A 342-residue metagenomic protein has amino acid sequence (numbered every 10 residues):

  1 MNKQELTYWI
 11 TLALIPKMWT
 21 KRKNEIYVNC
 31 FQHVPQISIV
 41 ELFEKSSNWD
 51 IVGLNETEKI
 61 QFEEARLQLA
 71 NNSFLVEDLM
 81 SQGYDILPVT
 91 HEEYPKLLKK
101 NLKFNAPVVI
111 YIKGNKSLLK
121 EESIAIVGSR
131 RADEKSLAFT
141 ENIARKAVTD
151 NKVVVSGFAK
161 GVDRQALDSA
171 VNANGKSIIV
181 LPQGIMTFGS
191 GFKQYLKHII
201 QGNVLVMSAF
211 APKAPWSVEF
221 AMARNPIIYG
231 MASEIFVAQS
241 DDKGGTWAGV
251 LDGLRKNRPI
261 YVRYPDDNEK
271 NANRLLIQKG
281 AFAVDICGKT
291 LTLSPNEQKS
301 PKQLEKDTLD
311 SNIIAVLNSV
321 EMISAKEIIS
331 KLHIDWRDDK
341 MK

Functional and structural regions predicted by a protein language model:
M1-A138, R145: Short, positively charged patches
M1-L6, V89-K342: Glycine-biased, small-residue-rich flexible motifs in mid-sequence functional cores and linkers
